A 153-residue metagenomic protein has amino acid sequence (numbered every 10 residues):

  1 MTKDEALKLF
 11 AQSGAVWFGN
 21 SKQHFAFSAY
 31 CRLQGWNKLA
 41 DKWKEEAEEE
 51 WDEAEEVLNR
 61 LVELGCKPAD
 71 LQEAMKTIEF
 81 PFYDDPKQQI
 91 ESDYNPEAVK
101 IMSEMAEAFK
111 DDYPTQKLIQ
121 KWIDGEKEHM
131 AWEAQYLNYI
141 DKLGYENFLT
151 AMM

Functional and structural regions predicted by a protein language model:
M1-M153: Iron-associated oxidoreductase/ferritin-like identity signal
